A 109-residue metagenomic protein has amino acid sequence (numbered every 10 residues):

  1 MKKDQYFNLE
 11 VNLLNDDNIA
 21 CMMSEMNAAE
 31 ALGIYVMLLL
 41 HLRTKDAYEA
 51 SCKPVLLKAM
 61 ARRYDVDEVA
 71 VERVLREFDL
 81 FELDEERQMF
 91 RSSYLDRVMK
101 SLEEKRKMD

Functional and structural regions predicted by a protein language model:
M1-N18, C52-D109: Winged-helix/helix-turn-helix nucleic-acid-interaction surface
L9-C21, V36-R43: A eukaryotic nuclear recognition-module signature that targets compact all-alpha binding cores
N18-A29, S101: Short, mixed-charge amphipathic alpha-helical segments
C21-M22, A47, D96: A general structural-boundary detector
M26-C52: Short helix->loop/beta-hairpin flanking segments within DNA-binding domains
